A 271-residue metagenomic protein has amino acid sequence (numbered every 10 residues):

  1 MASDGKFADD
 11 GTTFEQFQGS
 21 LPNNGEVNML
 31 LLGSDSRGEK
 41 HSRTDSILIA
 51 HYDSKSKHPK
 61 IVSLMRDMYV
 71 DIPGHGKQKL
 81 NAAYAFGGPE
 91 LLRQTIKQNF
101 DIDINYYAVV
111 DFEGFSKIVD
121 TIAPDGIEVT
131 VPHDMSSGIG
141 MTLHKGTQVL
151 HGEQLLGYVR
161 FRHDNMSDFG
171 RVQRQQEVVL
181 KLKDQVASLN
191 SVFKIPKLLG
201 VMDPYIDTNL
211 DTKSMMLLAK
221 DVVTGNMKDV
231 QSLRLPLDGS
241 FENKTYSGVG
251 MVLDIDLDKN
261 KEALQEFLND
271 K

Functional and structural regions predicted by a protein language model:
M1-S56, L217, L237, G248-V252: Entry/capping segment at the start of metal-dependent catalytic domains with acidic active-site entry clusters
D9-G19, I72, Q78, D207-K271: C-terminal solvent-exposed extensions
P22-G25, E39-R43, P73, A85-E90 (+6 more regions): Solvent-exposed, acidic/flexible segments
D35-E39, Q78-F86, D101-Y106, R162-G170 (+3 more regions): Second-shell loop/turn segments in exported
S54, Y69, A85, K97-D101 (+7 more regions): Sec-exported extracytoplasmic/periplasmic mature domains
K60-G87, V131-H133, S137-K145: Flexible, solvent-exposed short loops/turns enriched in glycine
A82-M141: Amphipathic, coiled-coil-like alpha-helical scaffolding segments used for oligomerization/assembly
D120-K197, D270: Flexible, polar/acidic helix-loop-strand segments at domain edges
